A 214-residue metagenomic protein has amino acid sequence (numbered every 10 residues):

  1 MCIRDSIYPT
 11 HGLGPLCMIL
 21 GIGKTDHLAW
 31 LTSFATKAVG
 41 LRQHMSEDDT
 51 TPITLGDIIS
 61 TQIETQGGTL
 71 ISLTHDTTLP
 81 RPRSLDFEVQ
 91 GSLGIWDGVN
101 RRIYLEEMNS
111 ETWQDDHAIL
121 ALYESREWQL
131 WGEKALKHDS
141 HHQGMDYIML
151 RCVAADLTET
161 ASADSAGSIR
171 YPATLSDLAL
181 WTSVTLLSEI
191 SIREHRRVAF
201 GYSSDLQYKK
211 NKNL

Functional and structural regions predicted by a protein language model:
M1-S6, A163: Short, compositionally biased segments
R4-P82, E88, S176-L180: Rossmann-like dinucleotide-binding domain that binds NAD(P)(H)
K37, I95, V184-S188: Alpha-helical scaffold segments in carbohydrate-active enzymes
Q43-P52, G56, S60, E64-T65 (+2 more regions): C-terminal glycine/acidic-rich active-site capping loop/insertion
L70-S72, I95, R170, R197: Short, mixed charged/polar active-site loops that provide acid/base catalysis or chelate metal/phosphate cofactors
T74, V99-N100, G201: Short linear motifs in exposed loops
H141, M145-V153, W181-H195: Stable alpha-helical structural segments in soluble proteins, enriched in small hydrophobic residues
I190-L214: C-terminal capping/lid region of NAD(P)-dependent oxidoreductase domains
